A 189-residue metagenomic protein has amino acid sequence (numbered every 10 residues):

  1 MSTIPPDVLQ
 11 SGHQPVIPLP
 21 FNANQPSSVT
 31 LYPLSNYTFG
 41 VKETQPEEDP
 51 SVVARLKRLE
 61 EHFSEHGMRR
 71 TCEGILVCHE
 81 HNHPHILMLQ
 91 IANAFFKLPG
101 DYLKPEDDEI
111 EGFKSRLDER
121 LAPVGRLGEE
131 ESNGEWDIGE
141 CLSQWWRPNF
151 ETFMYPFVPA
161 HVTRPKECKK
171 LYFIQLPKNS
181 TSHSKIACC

Functional and structural regions predicted by a protein language model:
M1-C189: N-terminal leader/linker segments that precede catalytic domains of diphosphate-processing enzymes
